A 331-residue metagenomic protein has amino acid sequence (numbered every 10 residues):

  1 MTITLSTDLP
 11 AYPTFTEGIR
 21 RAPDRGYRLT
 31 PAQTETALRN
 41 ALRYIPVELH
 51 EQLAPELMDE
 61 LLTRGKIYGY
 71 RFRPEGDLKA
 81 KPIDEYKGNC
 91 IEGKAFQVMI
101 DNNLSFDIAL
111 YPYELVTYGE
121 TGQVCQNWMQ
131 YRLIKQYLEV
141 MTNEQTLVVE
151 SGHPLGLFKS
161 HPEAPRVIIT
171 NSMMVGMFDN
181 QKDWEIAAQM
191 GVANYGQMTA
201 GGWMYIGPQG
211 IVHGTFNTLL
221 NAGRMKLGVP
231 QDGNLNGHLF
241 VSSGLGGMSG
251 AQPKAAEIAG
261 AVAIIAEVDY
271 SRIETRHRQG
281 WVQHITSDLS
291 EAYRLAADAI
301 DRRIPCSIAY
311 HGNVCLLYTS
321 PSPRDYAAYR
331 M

Functional and structural regions predicted by a protein language model:
M1-D179, D183-E185, Q197: Long, compositionally biased, glycine/small-hydrophobic-enriched stretches that function as flexible linkers, tethers
M190-M204, R272-G280: Gly-rich Lys/Arg/Thr-decorated short loops/hinges at beta-loop-alpha junctions or inter-strand turns that position
I211-N217, N236-L239, L245-D301: Catalytic or ion-translocation cores adjacent to nucleophile or general acid/base/metal-coordination motifs in diverse
I211-V229: Phosphate/ATP-binding catalytic cores across multiple sugar-kinase/actin-like superfamilies, primarily ASKHA
G223-V229, N234-L235, N313-L317: Non-transmembrane, aqueous-exposed alpha-helical and coiled segments at domain scale
A296-L317: A structured beta-alpha segment of the ubiquitous adenosine-cofactor-binding alpha/beta core
Y318-D325: Conserved small/polar residues in nucleotide/adenosyl-binding loops
Y329-M331: Hydrophobic alpha-helical segments, chiefly the membrane-spanning helices and signal/signal-anchor peptides
